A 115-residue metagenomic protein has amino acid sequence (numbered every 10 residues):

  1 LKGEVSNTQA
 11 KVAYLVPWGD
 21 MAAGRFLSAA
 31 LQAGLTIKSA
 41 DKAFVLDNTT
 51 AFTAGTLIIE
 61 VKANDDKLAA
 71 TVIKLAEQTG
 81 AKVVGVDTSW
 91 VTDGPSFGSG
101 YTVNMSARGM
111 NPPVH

Functional and structural regions predicted by a protein language model:
L1-H115: Intrinsic-disorder/low-complexity accessory segments
